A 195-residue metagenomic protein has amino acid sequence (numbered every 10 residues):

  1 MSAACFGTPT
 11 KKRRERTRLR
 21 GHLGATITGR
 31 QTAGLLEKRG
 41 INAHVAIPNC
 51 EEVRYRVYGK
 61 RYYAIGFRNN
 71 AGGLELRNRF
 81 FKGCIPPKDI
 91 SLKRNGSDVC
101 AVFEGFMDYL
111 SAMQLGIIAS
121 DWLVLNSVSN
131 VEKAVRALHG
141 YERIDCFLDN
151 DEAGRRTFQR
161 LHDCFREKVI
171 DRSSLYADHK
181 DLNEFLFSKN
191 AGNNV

Functional and structural regions predicted by a protein language model:
M1-A4, A46-Y55, N190-A191: Short, small/acidic-rich helices and loops at N termini and domain boundaries of DNA replication/processing enzymes
M1-L35, E152, R156: Non-catalytic accessory segments of DNA primases and related replication-initiation nucleases
A3, R16, R20, A71 (+4 more regions): Generic secondary-structure boundary/loop-capping signal
A3-C5, C50, C84, C100 (+2 more regions): Generic recognition of cysteine residues
A33-V45: Serine endopeptidase catalytic core focused on the charge-relay Asp
G34, L110, D163: Surface-exposed charge patches
I47-H139: Phosphate-handling DNA/RNA-contact segment within nucleic-acid enzymes
D98, Q114-V195: TOPRIM fold recognition
